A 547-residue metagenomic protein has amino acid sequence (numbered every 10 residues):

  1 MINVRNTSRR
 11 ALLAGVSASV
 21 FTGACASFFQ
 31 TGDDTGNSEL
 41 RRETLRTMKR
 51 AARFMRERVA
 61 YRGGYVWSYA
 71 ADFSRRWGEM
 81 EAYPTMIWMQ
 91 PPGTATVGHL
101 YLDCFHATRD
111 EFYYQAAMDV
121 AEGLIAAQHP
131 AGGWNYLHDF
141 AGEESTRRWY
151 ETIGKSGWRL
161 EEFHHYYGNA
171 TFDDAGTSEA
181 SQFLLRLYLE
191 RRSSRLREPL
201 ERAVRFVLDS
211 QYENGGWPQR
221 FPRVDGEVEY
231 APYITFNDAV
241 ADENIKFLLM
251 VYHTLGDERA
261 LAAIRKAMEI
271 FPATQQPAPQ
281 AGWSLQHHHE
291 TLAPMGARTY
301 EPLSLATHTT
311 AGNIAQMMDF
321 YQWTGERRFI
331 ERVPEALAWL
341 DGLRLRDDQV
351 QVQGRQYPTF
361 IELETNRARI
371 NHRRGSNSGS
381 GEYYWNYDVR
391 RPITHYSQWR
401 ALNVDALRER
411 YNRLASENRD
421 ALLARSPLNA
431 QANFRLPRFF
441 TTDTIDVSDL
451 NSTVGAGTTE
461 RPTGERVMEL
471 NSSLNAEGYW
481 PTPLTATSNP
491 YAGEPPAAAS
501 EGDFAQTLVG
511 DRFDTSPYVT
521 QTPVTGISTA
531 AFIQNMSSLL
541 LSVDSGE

Functional and structural regions predicted by a protein language model:
M1-T22: N-terminal secretory signal peptides
F29-P92, D119, G123, A127-L160 (+4 more regions): Low-complexity, Ser/Thr/Pro/Gly-enriched N-terminal "stalk/linker" regions
G32-R41, A95-E111, E179-S194, E243-D257 (+2 more regions): Well-ordered alpha-helical scaffold segments within catalytic/enzyme domains
L40-M55, R109-I125, R192-L208, G256-P272 (+1 more regions): Extended, well-ordered alpha-helical scaffold segments
V59-L102, T108-K246, L261, Q275-S304 (+2 more regions): Extended ligand-binding groove/face enriched in aromatic
Y230, R265-R328, V333-D341, L345: A compositional/structural signature marking long, glycine- and acidic/polar-rich segments with frequent tryptophans
M318-Q431: Active-site/pore-lining binding-face segments in mid-to-C-terminal subdomains
